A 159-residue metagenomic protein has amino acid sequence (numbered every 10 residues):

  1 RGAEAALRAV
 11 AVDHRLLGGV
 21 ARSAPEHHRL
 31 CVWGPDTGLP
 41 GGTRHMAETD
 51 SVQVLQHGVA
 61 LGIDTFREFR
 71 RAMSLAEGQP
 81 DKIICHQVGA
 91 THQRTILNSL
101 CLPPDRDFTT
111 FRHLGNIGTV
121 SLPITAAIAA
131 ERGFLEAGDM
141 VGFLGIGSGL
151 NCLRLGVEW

Functional and structural regions predicted by a protein language model:
R1-A60, D64-R67, I146, W159: Condensing-enzyme catalytic core mediating Claisen C-C bond formation in acyl metabolism
A6-L7, F69, M73, A129: Hydrophobic helix-cap positions at the C-terminus of alpha-helices in RecA-like/P-loop ATPase nucleotide-binding cores
G38, A72-L75: Short, conserved, surface-exposed binding loops centered on an aromatic residue
V59-F66, E77, D81-W159: Claisen-condensing/thiolase-fold acyl-transfer catalytic domains that form or cleave C-C bonds in fatty acid
